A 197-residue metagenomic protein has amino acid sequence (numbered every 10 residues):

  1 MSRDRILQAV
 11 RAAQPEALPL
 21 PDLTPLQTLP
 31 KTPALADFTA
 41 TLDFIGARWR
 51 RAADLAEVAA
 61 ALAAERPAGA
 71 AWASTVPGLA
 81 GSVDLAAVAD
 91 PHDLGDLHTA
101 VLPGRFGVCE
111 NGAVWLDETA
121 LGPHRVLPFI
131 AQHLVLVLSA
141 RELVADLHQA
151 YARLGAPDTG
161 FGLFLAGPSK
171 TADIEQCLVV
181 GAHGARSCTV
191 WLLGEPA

Functional and structural regions predicted by a protein language model:
M1-A197: The feature marks the mature, well-folded catalytic cores of soluble enzymes
